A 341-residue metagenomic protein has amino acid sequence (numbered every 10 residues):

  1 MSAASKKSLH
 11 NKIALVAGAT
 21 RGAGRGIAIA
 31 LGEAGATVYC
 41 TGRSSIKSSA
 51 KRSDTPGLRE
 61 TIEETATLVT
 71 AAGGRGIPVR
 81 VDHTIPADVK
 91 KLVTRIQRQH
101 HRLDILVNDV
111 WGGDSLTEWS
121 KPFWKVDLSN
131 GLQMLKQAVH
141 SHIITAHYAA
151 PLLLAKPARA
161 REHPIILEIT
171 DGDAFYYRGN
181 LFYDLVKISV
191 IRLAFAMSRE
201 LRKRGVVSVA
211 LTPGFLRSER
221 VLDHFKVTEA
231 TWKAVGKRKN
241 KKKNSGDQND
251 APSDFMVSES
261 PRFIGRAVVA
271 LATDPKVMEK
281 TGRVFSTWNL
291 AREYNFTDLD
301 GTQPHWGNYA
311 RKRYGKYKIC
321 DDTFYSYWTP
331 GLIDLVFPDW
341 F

Functional and structural regions predicted by a protein language model:
K6-S48: Canonical Rossmann dinucleotide-binding motif of NAD(H)/NADP(H)-dependent dehydrogenases/reductases, specifically
G57-E63, R80-L92, L128: The beta1-alpha1 cofactor-binding region of Rossmann-like NAD(H)/NADP(H)-dependent oxidoreductases
T67-I85: Rossmann-fold cofactor-recognition segment
A72-I77, R95-N108, D114, D127 (+1 more regions): A glycine-rich helix->loop->beta "capping" turn within Rossmann-like NAD(P)(H)-dependent oxidoreductase domains
G112-L116, W124-M134, L154-K203, T212-E229 (+1 more regions): Catalytic loop of short-chain dehydrogenase/reductase
A146-H147, F195: A short, exposed helix-loop element centered on a Lys and neighboring polar residues
A210, V227-D339: C-terminal helical subdomain
